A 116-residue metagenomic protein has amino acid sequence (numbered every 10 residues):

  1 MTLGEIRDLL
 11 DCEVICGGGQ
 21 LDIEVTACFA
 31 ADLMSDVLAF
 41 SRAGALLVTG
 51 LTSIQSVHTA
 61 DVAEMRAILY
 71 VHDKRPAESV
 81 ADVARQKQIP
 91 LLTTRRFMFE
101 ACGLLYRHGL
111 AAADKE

Functional and structural regions predicted by a protein language model:
M1-G19: N-terminal, charge-rich interaction modules
D22-I23, A27, A31-L46, G50-E116: Feature captures the catalytic cores and cofactor-binding loops of soluble hydro-lyases/lyases that act on carboxylate
